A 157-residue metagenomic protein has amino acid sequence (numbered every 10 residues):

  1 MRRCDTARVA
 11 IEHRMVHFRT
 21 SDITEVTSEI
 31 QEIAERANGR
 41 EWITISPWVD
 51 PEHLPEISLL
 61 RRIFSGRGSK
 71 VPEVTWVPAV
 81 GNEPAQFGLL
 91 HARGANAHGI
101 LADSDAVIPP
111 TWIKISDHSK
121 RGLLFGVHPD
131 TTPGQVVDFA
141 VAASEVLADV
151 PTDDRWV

Functional and structural regions predicted by a protein language model:
R2-V157: Structured alpha/beta or helical-core interaction and ligand-binding surfaces enriched in interleaved
